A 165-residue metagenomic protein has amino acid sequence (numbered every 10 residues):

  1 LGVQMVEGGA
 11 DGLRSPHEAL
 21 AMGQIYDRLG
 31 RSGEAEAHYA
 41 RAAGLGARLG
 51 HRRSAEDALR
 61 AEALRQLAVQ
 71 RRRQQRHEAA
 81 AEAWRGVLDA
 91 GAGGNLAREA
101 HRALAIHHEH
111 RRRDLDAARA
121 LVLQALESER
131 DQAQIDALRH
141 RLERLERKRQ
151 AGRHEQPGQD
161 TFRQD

Functional and structural regions predicted by a protein language model:
L1-A19, S32-A37, R41, L45 (+1 more regions): Long, contiguous interaction/recruitment modules in multidomain scaffold/adaptor proteins
S15, M22, R53, R60 (+3 more regions): Residues that mark the junctions of alpha-helical repeat units in TPR/alpha-solenoid scaffolds
Y26, R71, H108-E109, E146: Residue at a conserved register position within TPR or TPR-like alpha-solenoid repeats
L29, Q74, R111-R112, R149: Structural motif corresponding to the intra-repeat A-B loop/turn of tetratricopeptide repeats
S32, H77, D114-L115: TPR-repeat structural position
